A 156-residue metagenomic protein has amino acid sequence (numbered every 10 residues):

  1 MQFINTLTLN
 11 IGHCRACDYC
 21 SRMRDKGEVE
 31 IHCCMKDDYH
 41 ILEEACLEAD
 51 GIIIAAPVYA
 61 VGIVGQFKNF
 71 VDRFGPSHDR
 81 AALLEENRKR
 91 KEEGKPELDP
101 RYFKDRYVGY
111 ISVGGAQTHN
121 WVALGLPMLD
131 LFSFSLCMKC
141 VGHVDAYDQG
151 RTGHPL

Functional and structural regions predicted by a protein language model:
M1-E86, G153: N-terminal beta1-alpha1-beta2 submodule of the flavodoxin-like/Rossmannoid cofactor-binding fold
V58, G114-A116: Residue-level signal for short, function-critical loop segments
F67, V71, G125-D130: Amphipathic alpha-helical segments in well-structured domains
L83-L84, D99-D105: Short, conserved loop/helix-junction motifs that constitute active-site signature segments in enzyme catalytic cores
L84-E97: Short, flexible loop segments at boundaries between secondary-structure elements
R106-Y107, K139: Proline-centered loop/turn at the N-terminus of a beta-strand
V108-G114: Short beta-strand segments enriched in small/hydrophobic residues
N120, L126-L156: Glycine-rich phosphate/pyrophosphate-binding loop and the adjoining helix
